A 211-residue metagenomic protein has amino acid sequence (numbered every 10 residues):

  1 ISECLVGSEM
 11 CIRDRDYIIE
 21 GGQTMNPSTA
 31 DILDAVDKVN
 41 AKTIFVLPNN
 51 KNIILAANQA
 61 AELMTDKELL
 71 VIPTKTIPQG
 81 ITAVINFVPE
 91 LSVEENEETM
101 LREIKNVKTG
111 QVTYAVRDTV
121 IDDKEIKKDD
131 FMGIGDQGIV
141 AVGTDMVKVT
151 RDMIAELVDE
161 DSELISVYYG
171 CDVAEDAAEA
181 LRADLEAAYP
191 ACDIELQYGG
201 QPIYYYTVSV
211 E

Functional and structural regions predicted by a protein language model:
I1-I12: Single conserved hydrophobic/aromatic residue that forms the stacking wall/gate of nucleotide- or nucleobase-binding
M10-C11, T29, I165, A191-V210: Active-site loops and adjacent core secondary-structure elements that bind or stabilize anionic groups
R15, E20-M25, P48-I53, K67-Q79 (+3 more regions): Short, ordered loop/turn segments at secondary-structure junctions
I18-K38: Glycine-rich oxoanion-binding loops at beta->alpha junctions
A41-K51, I165-S166: Acidic beta-strand-to-loop metal/phosphate-binding motif
N52-D66, A177-A183: Short Gly/Thr/Asp-enriched flexible loops that form oxyanion-binding sites at enzyme active sites
A60, T76-I154: Internal, active-site/partner-interface "lid" segment
I126-V147, A155, D159-D184, T207-E211: Glycine-rich phosphate/diphosphate-binding loops and the adjacent beta-loop-alpha structural elements that coordinate
